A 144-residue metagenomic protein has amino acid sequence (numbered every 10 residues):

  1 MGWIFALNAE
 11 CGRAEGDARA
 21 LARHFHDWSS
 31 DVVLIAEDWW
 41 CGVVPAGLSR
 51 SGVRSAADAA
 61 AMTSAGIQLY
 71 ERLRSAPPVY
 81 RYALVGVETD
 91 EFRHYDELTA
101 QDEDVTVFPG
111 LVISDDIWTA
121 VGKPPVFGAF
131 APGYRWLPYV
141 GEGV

Functional and structural regions predicted by a protein language model:
M1, R19-P77: Short, intrinsically disordered low-complexity segments
M1-H26, P138-V144: Short, extreme N-terminal segment that most often corresponds to the first beta-strand
G2-F5, D38, M62, T106 (+2 more regions): Compositionally biased, low-complexity repeat tracts
F5, S30, C41-G42, A120 (+1 more regions): Intrinsic disorder/low-complexity segments enriched in polar/charged and small flexible residues
N8-G12, I35, V44, G86: A structural detector for beta-sheet-dominated domains
R13, D17, A61, A65 (+2 more regions): Non-membrane alpha-helical secondary structure
R13-R19, L48-G52, E91-Y95: Short, surface-exposed beta-strand/loop "edge" segments at domain boundaries and coil↔beta transitions
Y70-V144: Acidic, proline/glycine-rich low-complexity IDRs
